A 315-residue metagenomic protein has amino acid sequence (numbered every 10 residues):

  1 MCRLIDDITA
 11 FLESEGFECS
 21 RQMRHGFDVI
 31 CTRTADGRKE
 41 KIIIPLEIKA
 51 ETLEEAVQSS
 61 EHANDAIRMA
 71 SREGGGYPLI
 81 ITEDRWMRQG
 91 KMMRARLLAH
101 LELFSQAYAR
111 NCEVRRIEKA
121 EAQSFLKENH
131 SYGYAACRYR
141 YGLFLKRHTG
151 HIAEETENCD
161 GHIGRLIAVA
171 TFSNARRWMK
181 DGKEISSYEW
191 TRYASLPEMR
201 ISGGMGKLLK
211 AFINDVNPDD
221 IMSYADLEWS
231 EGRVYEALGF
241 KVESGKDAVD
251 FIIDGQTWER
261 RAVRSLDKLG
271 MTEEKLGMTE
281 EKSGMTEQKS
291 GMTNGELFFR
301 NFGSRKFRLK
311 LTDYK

Functional and structural regions predicted by a protein language model:
M1-Q22: Acidic-basic catalytic patches of nuclease active cores, encompassing PD-(D/E)XK and other metal-cofactor nuclease
R33-A63, A175-R177, S244: Short beta-strand-loop-alpha-helix junction that forms the active-site gateway of nucleic-acid-processing nucleases
E54-Q89: Catalytic cores of nucleic-acid endonucleases
M92, R96, L103-N217, A225-R233 (+6 more regions): A conserved beta-strand-loop-helix scaffold within acyl/acetyltransferase catalytic domains
I221: Flexible loop/N-cap segments at domain edges
K241-T257: Conserved catalytic-core motifs of GNAT/GCN5-like acyltransferases
I253-L269, M292, L297-Y314: C-terminal "cap" of GNAT-fold acetyltransferases
